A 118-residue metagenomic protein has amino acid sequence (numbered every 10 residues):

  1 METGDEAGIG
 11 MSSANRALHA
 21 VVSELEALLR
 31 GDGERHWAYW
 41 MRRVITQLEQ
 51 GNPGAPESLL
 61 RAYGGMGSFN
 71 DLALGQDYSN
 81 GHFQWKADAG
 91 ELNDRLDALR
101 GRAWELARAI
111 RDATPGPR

Functional and structural regions predicted by a protein language model:
E2-V44, R100-P115: Short terminal alpha-helical segments
A7, M11-A14, L18, E49-N52 (+5 more regions): Intrinsic-disorder-associated interaction segments
D32-N80: Amphipathic alpha-helical interaction modules
D71-R118: Amphipathic alpha-helical binding modules
